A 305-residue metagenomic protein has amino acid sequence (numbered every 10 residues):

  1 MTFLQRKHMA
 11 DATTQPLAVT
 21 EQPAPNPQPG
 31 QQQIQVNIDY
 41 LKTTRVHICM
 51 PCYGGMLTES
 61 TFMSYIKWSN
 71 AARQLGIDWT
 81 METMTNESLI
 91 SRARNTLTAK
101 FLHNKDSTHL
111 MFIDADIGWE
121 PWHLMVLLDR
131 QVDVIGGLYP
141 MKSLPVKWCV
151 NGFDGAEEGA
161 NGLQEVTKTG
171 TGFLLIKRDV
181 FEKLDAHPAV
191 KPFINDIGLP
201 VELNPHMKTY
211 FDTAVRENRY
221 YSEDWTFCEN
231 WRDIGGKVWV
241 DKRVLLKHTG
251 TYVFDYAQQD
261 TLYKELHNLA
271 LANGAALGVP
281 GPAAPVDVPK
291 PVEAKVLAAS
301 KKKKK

Functional and structural regions predicted by a protein language model:
F3, A10-P27, V36, L41-T44 (+1 more regions): C-terminal catalytic/acceptor-binding lobe
F3-S88, R92, E293-V296, K305: N-proximal low-complexity "stem/linker" segments adjacent to membrane-targeting elements
R73, L128, W231-R232: Anion (oxyanion) recognition and catalysis
D78, D116, D133, K237-V238 (+1 more regions): Residue-level detector of anion-binding/catalytic polar loops
T96-H109: Active-site nucleotide-sugar/metal-binding loop of Leloir-type enzymes
T98, E120-D212: Conserved catalytic core of nucleotide-sugar-dependent glycosyltransferases
D106-G118: Short beta-strand-to-loop acidic/aromatic patch adjacent to the donor-nucleotide binding site
